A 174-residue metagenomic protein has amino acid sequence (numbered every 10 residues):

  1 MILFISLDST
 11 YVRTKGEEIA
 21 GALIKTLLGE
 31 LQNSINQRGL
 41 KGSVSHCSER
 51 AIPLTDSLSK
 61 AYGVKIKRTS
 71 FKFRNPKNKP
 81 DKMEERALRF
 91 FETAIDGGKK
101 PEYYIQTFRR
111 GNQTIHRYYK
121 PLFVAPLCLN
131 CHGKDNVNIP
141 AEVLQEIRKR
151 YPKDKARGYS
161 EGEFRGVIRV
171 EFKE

Functional and structural regions predicted by a protein language model:
F4-A125, N138-E174: Extracytoplasmic c-type cytochrome modules immediately beyond a signal peptide or single-pass transmembrane anchor
A125-D135: The canonical Cys-X-X-Cys-His
